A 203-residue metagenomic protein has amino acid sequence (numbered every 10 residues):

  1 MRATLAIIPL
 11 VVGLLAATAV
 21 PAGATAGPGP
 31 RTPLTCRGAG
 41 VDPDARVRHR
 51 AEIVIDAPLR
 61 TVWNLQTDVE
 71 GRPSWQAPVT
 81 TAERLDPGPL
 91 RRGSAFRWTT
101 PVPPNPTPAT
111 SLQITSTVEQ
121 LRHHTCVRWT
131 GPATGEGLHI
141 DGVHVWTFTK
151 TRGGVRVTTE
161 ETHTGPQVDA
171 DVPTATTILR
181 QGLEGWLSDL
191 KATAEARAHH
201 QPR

Functional and structural regions predicted by a protein language model:
M1-A26: Secretory targeting and sorting signals
G23-D86: Hydrophobic ligand-binding cavity/cleft-lining segments
D42, R84-E136, D189-P202: Glycine-rich portal/gate segments that line the openings of hydrophobic small-molecule binding cavities
R48-R50, A109-T115, H139-V145: Short, surface-exposed coil-to-beta transition loops
P58, P89, H123-H124, T151-G154: Short strand-connecting beta-turns/loops that link adjacent beta-strands
L59, W63-V69, Q76, A82 (+5 more regions): Extracytoplasmic/secreted envelope proteins and their assembly/folding machinery, especially bacterial periplasmic
T61-Q66, R72, F96, V118 (+3 more regions): Hydrophobic pocket/interface hotspot
G131-Q181, G185, L190: Beta-strand/loop substructures that line and gate deep hydrophobic ligand-binding cavities in soluble
